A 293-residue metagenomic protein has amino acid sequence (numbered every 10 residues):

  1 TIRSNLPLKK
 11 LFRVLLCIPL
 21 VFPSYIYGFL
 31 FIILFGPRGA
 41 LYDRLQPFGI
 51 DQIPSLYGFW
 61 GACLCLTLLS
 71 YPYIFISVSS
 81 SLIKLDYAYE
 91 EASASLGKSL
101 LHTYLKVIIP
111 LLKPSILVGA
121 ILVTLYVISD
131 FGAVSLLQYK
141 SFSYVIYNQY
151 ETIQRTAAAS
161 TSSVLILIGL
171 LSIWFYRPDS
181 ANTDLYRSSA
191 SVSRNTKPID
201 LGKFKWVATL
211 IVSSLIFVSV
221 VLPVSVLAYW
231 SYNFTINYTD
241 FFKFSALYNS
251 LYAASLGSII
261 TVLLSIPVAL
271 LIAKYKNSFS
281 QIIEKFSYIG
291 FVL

Functional and structural regions predicted by a protein language model:
T1-I83, L111-F131, S160-R177, K203-Y232 (+1 more regions): Membrane-water interface segments at the C-terminal ends of transmembrane alpha-helices in multi-pass inner-membrane
S4, L85-L112, Y139, Y275: Short helix-to-coil transition segments within interhelical loops that connect adjacent transmembrane helices
L6, Y89, K98-L100, F131 (+3 more regions): Membrane-helix interface/capping residues of multi-pass secondary transporters
G36-F48, S135-S143, T183-V192, A228: Peri-membrane helix termini and adjoining interfacial loops of integral membrane proteins
S81-L82, K106, S135-L136, N148-Q149 (+1 more regions): Short alpha-helical segment immediately N-terminal to, or the first helix within, an HTH/HTH-like DNA-binding domain
D86, H102, Y139-V145, L171-V207 (+1 more regions): Feature of multi-pass inner-membrane transport and sensor proteins that recognizes transmembrane helices together
I128-T152: Glycine-rich helix-loop "coupling/hinge" segments at transmembrane-helix boundaries in multipass transporters
Y144-I168: Helix-loop-helix hairpin linking two adjacent transmembrane segments in secondary transporters
